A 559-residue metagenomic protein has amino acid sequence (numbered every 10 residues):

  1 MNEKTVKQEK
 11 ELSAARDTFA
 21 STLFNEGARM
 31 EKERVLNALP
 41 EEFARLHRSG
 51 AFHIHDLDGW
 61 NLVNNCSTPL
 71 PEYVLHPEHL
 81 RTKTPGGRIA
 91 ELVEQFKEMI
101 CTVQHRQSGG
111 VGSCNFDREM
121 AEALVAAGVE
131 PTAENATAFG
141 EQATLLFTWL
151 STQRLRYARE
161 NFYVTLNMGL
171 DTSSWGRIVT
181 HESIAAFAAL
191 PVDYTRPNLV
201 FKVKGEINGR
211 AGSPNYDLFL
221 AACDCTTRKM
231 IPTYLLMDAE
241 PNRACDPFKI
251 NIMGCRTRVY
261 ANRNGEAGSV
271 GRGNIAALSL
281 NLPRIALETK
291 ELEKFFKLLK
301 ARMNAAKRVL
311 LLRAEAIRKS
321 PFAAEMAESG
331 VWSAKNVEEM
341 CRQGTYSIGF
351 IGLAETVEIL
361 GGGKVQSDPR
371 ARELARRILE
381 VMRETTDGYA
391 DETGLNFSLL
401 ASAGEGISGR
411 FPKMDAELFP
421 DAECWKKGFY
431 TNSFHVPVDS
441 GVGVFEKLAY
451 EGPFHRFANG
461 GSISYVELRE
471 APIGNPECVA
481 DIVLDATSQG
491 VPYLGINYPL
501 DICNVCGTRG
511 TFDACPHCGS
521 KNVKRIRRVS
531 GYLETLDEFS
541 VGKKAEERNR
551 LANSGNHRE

Functional and structural regions predicted by a protein language model:
N2-R342, G363, D368-R525, E534 (+1 more regions): Conserved catalytic cores of very large enzyme subunits
R118, Y346-I359, E380: Contiguous, well-ordered alpha-helical segments that form the cores/surfaces of helical PPI scaffolds
G349-G352, G460, G531, G542: Glycine-centered flexibility sites
G519-E559: Long insertion/accessory domains within large nucleic-acid-processing enzymes
